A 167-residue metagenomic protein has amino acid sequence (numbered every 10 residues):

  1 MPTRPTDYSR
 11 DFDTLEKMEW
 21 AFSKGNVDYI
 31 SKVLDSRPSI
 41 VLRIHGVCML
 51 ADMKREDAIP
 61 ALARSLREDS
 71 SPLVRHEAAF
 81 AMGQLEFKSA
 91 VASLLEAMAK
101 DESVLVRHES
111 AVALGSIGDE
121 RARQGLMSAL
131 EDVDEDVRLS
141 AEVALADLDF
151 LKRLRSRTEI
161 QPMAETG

Functional and structural regions predicted by a protein language model:
M1-D13: Long, contiguous interaction/recruitment modules in multidomain scaffold/adaptor proteins
M1-T3, A21-S36, R55-R67, F87-A99 (+2 more regions): Amphipathic alpha-helical scaffolding segments comprising HEAT/armadillo-like alpha-solenoid repeats
Y8, S39-V41, E56, P72-L73 (+4 more regions): Alpha-helix N-cap/helix-start positions at coil->helix boundaries
K17-A21, M49, A81, A113 (+2 more regions): Core register positions within helices of long alpha-helical scaffolds
V41-M49, H76-A81: Non-membrane alpha-helical segments in proteins
D69-K88: Helix-adjacent hinge/juxtasegments
